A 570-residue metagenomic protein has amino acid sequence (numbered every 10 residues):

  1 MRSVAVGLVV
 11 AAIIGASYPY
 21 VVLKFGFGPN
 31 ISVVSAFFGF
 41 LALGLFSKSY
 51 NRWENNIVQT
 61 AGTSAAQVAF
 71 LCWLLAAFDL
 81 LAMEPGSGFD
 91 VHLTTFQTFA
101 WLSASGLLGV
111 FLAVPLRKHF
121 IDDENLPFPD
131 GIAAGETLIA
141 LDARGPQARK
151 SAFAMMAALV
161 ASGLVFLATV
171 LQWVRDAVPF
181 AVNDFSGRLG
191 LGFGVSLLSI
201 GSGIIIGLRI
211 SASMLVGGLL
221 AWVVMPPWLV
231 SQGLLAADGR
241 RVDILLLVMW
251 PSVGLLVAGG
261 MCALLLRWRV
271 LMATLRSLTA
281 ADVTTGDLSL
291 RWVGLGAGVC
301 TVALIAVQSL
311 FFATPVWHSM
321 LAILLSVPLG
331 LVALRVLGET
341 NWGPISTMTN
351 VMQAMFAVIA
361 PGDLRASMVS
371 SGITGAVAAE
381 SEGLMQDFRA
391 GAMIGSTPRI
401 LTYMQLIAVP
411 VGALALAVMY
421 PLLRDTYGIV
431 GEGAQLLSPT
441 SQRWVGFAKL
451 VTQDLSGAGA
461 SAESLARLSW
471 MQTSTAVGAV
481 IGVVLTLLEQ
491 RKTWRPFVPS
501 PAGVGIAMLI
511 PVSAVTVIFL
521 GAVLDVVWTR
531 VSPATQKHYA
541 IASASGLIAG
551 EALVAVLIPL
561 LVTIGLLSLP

Functional and structural regions predicted by a protein language model:
M1-P570: Alpha-helical multipass membrane-protein architecture
